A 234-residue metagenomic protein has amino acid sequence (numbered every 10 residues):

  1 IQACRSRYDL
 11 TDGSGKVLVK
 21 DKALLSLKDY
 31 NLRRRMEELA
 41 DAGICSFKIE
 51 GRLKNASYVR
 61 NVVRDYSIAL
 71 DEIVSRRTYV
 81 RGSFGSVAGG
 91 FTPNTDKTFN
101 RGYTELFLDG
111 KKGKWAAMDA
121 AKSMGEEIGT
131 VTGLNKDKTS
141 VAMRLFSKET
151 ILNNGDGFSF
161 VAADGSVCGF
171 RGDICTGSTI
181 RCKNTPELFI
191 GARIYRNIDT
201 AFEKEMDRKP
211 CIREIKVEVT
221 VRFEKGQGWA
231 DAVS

Functional and structural regions predicted by a protein language model:
I1-S234: Surface-exposed amphipathic alpha-helical tracts and adjacent flexible/coil segments at the periphery of soluble enzymes
